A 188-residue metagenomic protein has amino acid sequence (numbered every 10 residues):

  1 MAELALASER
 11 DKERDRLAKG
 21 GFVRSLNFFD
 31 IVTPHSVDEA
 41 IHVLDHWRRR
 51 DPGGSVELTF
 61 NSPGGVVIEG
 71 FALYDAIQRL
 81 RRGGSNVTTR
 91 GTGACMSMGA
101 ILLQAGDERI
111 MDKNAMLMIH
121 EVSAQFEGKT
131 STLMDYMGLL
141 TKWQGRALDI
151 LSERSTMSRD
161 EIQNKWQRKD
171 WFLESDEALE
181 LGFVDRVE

Functional and structural regions predicted by a protein language model:
M1-E188: N-terminal organellar transit peptides
